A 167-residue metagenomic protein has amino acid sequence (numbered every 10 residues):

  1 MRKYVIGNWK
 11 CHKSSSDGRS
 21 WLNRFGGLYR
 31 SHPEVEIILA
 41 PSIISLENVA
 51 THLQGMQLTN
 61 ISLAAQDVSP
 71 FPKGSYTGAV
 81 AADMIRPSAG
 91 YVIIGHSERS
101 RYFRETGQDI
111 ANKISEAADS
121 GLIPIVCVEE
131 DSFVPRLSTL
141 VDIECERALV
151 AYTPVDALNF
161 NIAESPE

Functional and structural regions predicted by a protein language model:
M1-T77, S138, C145-A148, A157: Conserved N-terminal beta1-alpha1 strand-loop-helix module at the mouth
I6, A64-D67, V92-S97, I125-C127 (+1 more regions): Short beta-strands and strand-loop turn motifs
K10, S42, I85, H96 (+1 more regions): Conserved, mostly hydrophobic/aromatic
W21-F25, V49, A81-M84, S88 (+3 more regions): A general structural detector for well-ordered alpha-helical segments in enzyme core domains, enriched
H32, P87-S88, S120, I143: Structural motif
P41-I44, E105, E129: Short beta->alpha linker loops
Q54-E116: Glycine/small-residue-rich loop that forms an oxyanion/phosphate-binding "nest" at active or ligand-binding sites
D119-E167: Active-site rim beta-loop-alpha module in soluble metabolic enzymes
